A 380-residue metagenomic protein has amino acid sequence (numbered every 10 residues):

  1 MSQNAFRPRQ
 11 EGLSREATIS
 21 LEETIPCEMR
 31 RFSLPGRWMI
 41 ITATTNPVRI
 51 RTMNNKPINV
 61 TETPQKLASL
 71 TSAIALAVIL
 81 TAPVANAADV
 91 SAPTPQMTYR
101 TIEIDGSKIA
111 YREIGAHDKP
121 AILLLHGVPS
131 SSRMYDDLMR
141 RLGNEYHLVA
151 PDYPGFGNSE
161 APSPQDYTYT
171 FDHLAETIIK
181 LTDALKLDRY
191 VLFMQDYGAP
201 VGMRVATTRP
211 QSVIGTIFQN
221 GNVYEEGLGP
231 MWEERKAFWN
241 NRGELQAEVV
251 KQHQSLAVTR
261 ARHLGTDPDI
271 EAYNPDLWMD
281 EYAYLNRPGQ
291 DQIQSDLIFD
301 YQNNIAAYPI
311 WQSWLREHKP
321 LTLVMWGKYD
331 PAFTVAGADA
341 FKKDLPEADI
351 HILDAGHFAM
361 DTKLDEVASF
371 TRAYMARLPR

Functional and structural regions predicted by a protein language model:
Q3, G12, I25-C27, T42-T61 (+5 more regions): Alpha/beta-hydrolase fold catalytic core
A88-M97, G106-I109, I114-H117, A121 (+5 more regions): Flexible "cap/lid" subdomain of the alpha/beta-hydrolase fold that forms the substrate-access gate
L124-G127, A150: Structural cue for short, hydrophobic secondary-structure segments
G127-S130, D196: Active-site glycine-rich loops that stabilize anionic/oxyanionic intermediates across multiple enzyme folds
P129, P154-G157, V223, G356-A359: Alpha/beta-hydrolase active-site loop signature
P129-D137, L148: Serine-hydrolase catalytic-loop signature spanning alpha/beta hydrolases and amidase-signature enzymes
G356-A368: Catalytic histidine-centered segment of alpha/beta-hydrolase-like enzymes
